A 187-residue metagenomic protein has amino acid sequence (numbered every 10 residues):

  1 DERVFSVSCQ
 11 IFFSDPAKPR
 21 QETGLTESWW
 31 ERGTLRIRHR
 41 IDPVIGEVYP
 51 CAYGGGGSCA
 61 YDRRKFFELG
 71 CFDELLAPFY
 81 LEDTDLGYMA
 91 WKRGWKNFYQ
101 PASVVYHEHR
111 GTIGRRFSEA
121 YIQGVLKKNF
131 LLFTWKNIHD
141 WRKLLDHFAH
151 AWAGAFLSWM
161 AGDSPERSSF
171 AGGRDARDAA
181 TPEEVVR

Functional and structural regions predicted by a protein language model:
D1-S28: Conserved donor NDP-sugar-binding/catalytic core segment of glycosyltransferases
C9-Q10, S28-C51: Short, flexible, basic/aromatic active-site loop/helix in glycosyltransferases
Q10, N97-R110, E119: Catalytic beta-strand/loop signature of glycosyltransferases that borders the donor
A17-T23, R110-I113, W159-M160: Short aromatic-enriched loop/helix-cap "lid" or pocket-rim segments at secondary-structure transitions that line
D42-I45, L69-G70, Y106-F117: Short glycine/proline- and charge-enriched loop/turn segments that cap or connect secondary-structure elements
Y49-C51, G55-C59, G114-H150: Extended, non-globular alpha-helical segments
A52-G70, L75-V104: A short, conserved alpha-helix in the catalytic core of glycosyltransferases
Y121, V125, W141-R187: Non-catalytic, C-terminal membrane-associated alpha-helical segments of glycosyltransferases
